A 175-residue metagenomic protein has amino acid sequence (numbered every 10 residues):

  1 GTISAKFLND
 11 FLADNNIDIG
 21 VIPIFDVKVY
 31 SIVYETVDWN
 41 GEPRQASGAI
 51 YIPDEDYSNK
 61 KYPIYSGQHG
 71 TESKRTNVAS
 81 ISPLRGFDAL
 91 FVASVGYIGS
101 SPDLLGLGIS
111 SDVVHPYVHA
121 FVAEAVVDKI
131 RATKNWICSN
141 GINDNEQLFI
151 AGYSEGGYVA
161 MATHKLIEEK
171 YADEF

Functional and structural regions predicted by a protein language model:
G1-Y57: Catalytic-loop region of hydrolases
V29, L84-G108, A123-A132: Active-site machinery of serine-nucleophile hydrolases
I32-V33, I64-G67, I98-D103, Q147-A151: Structural recognition of the beta-strand scaffold that forms the well-ordered cores of secreted hydrolase catalytic
W39-S47, Y51-G96, D103: Short, surface-exposed "cap/lid" segments of acyl-processing enzymes
I52-K61, R131-A151, K170-E174: Gly/Ser-rich "nucleophile elbow"/oxyanion-hole loop immediately N-terminal to the catalytic nucleophile in hydrolases
N77-A79, S110-V113: Conserved catalytic-core motifs of eukaryotic protein kinase domains, centered on the activation segment
P116-S139, M161-H164: Alpha/beta-hydrolase active-site loop
G152-G156, A160: Gly/Ala-rich beta-loop-alpha elbow adjacent to hydrolase catalytic centers
